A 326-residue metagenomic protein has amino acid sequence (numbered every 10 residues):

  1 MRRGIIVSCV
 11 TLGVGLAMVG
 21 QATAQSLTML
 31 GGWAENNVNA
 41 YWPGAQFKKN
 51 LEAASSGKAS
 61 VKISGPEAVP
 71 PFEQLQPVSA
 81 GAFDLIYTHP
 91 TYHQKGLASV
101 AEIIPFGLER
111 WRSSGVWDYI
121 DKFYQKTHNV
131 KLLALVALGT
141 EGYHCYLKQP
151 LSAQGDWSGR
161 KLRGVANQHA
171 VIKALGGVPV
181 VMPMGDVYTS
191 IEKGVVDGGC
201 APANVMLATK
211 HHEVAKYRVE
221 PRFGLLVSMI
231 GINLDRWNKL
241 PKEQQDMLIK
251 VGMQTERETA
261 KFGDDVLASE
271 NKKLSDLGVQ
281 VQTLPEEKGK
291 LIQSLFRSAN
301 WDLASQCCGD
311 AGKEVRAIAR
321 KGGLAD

Functional and structural regions predicted by a protein language model:
M1, A24-Q25: Absolute protein N-terminus
M1-C9: Bacterial N-terminal signal peptides that target proteins for export
M1-R2, A17, A137: Short intrinsically disordered, low-complexity coil segments enriched in acidic
V7, Q25-L108, Q125-D326: N-terminal secretory/targeting leader peptides
S8-A17: Bacterial N-terminal signal peptides
M18-A24: Sec/Tat signal peptide C-region and signal peptidase I cleavage site
R112-G115: Intrinsically disordered, low-complexity segments and flexible domain linkers enriched for serine/proline and other
I120: Basic phosphate/pyrophosphate-binding loop/patch that engages nucleotide-derived ligands
